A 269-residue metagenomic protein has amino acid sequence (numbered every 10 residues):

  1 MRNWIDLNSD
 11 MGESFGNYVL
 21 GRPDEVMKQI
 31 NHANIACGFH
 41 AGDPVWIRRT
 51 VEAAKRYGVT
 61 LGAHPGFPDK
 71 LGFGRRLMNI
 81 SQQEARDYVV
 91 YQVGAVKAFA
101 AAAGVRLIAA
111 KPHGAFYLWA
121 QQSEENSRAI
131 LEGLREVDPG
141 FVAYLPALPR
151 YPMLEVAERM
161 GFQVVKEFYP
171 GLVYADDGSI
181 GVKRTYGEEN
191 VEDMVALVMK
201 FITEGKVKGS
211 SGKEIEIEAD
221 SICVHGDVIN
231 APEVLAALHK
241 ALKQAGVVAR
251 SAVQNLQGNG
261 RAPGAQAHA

Functional and structural regions predicted by a protein language model:
D10, H64, A110, V224: Conserved, mostly hydrophobic/aromatic
F15-R48, E124: A short alpha/beta connector and helix-capping loop motif
D24-K28, R49-G62, A101-A103: Acidic (Asp/Glu)-rich catalytic clusters
I35-H40, W119-A120, G140-L148: Catalytic beta/alpha-barrel core
K70-A103, A109: Glycine/small-residue-rich loop that forms an oxyanion/phosphate-binding "nest" at active or ligand-binding sites
S123-A129: Charged helix-capping and loop-helix junction motifs
L148-K206: Active-site rim beta-loop-alpha module in soluble metabolic enzymes
E233-P263, A267-A269: C-terminal domain-boundary segment and adjacent tail
